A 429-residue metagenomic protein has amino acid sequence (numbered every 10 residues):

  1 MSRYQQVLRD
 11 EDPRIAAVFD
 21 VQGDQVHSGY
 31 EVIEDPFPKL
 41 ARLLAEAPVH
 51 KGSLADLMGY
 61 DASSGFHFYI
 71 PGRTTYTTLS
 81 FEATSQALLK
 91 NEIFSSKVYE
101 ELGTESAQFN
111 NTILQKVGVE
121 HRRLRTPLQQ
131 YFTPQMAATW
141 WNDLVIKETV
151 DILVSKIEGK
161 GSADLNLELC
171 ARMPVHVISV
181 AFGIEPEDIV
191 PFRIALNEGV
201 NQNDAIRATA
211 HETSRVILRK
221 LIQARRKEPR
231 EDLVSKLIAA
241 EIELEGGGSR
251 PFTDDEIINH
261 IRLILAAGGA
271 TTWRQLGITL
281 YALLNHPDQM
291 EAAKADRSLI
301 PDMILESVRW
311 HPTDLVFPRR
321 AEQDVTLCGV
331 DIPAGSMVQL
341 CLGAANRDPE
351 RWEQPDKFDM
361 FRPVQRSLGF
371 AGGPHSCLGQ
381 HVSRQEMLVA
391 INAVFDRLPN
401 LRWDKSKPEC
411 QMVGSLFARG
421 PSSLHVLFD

Functional and structural regions predicted by a protein language model:
M1-D429: Cytochrome P450
